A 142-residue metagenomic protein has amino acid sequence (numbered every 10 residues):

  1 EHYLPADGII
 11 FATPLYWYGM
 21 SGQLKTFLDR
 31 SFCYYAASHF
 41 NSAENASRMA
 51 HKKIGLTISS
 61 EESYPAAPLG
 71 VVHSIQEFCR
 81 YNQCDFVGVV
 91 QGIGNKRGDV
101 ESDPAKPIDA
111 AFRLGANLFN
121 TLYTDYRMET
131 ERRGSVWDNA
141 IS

Functional and structural regions predicted by a protein language model:
E1-R80: Helix-loop-strand module that forms the ligand-binding subsite of alpha/beta enzymes
P65, H73-S142: Glycine-rich phosphate/pyrophosphate-binding loop and the adjoining helix
